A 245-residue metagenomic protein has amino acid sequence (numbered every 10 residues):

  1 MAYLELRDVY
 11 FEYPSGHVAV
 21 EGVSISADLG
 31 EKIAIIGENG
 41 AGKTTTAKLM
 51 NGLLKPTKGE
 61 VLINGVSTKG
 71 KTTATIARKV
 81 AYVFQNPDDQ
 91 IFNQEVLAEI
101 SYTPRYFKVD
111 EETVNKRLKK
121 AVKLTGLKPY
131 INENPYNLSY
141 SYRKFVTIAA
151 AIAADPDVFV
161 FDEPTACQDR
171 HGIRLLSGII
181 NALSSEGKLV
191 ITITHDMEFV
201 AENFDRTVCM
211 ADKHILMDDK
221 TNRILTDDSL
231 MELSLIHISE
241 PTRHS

Functional and structural regions predicted by a protein language model:
N51: Helix-to-loop junction immediately C-terminal to a conserved catalytic motif
G59-S67, I76: Conserved ABC transporter NBD signature motif
E112-Y130: Conserved ABC ATPase "signature" region
N134-L138: Conserved ABC ATPase signature
F159-D162: Catalytic Walker B motif of ABC-type/P-loop ATPase nucleotide-binding domains
T194-H195: H-loop/switch region of ABC-family ATPase nucleotide-binding domains
H214-S234: Conserved beta-strand-loop-alpha-helix hinge in the C-terminal portion of ABC ATPase nucleotide-binding domains
